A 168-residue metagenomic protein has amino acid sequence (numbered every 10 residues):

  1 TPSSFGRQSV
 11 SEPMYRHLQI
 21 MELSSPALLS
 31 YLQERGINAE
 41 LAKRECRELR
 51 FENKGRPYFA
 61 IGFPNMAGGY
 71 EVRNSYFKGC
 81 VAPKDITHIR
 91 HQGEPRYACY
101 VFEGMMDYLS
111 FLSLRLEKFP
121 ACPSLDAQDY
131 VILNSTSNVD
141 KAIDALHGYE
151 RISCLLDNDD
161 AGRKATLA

Functional and structural regions predicted by a protein language model:
T1, L167-A168: Short, intrinsically disordered, charge-balanced linker/junction segments flanking boundaries in proteins
P2-I86, R90-Q92: Basic, glycine-enriched DNA-binding surface that flanks or lies within the catalytic cores of DNA
L29, A142-D144, T166-L167: Short amphipathic alpha-helical segments and helix-helix/interface helices
F51-A145: Phosphate-handling DNA/RNA-contact segment within nucleic-acid enzymes
V101, E150-A161: Acidic beta-strand-to-loop metal/phosphate-binding motif
S135-V139, L156-L167: Acidic, metal-coordinating catalytic cores used for nucleic-acid/nucleotide bond scission and strand-transfer chemistry
